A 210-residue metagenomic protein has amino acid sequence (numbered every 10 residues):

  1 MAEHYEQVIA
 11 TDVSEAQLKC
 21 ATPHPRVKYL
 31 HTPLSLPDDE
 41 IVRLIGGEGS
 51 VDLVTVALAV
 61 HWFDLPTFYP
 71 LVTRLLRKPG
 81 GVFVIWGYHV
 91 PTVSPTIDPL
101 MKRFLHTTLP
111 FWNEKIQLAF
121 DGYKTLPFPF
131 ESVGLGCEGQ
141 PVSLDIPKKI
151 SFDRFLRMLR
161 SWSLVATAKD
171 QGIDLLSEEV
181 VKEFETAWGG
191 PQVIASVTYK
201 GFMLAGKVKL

Functional and structural regions predicted by a protein language model:
M1, Y5, C20, Y29 (+7 more regions): Tryptophan-centric aromatic hotspots in well-structured domains and transmembrane helices
M1-L44, T67: Class I SAM-dependent methyltransferase SAM/SAH-binding core
A10, D52, I85: Conserved SAM-binding loop
V42-G47, K207-L210: Eukaryotic N-terminal low-complexity, Ser/Thr- and Lys/Arg-rich leader segments that predominantly function as
V51-T67: A short SAM/SAH-binding and catalytic strip from SAM-dependent methyltransferases
P66-G80: A short glycine-rich, Lys/Arg-flanked "PGG" loop and its adjoining helix->strand segment in the class I
R77-I150: Conserved catalytic/acceptor-binding region of the Class I
Y123-L210: Conserved Class I S-adenosyl-L-methionine
